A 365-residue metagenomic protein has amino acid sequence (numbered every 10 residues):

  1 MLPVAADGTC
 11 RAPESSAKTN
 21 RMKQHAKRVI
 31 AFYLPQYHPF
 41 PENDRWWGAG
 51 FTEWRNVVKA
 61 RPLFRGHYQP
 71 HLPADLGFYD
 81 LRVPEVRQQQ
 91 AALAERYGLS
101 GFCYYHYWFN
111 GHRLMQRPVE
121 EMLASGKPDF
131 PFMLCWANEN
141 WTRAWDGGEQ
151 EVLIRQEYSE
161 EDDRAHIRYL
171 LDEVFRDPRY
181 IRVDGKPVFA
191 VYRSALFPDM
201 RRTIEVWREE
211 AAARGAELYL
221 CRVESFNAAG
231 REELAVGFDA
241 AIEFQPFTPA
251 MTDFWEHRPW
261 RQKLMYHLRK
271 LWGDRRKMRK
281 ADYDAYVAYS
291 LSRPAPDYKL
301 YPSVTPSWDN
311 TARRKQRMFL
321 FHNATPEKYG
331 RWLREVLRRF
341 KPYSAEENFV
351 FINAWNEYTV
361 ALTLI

Functional and structural regions predicted by a protein language model:
K23-Q89, A345: N-terminal regions that are enriched for targeting/export leaders and immediately downstream pro/stem segments
V29-Y33, P41, D199-E327: Aromatic-lined glycan-binding groove of carbohydrate-active enzymes
A31, A94, G185, P302 (+1 more regions): Conserved, mostly hydrophobic/aromatic
Y37-P39, F78-E85, Y105-R117, F197-D199 (+3 more regions): Acidic-and-aromatic substrate-binding clefts and catalytic sites of carbohydrate-active enzymes
P70-V83, L99-N110, E149-E161, P187-P198 (+3 more regions): The substrate-binding groove and active-site-proximal loops of carbohydrate-active enzymes, especially glycoside
V86-L134, L300-P302: Aromatic-lined substrate-binding rim segments of carbohydrate-active enzymes
C103, N138-N140, D146-E151, L170-F197 (+1 more regions): Active-site groove signature of glycoside hydrolases
T325-I365: Substrate-binding cleft of secreted/luminal carbohydrate-active enzymes
